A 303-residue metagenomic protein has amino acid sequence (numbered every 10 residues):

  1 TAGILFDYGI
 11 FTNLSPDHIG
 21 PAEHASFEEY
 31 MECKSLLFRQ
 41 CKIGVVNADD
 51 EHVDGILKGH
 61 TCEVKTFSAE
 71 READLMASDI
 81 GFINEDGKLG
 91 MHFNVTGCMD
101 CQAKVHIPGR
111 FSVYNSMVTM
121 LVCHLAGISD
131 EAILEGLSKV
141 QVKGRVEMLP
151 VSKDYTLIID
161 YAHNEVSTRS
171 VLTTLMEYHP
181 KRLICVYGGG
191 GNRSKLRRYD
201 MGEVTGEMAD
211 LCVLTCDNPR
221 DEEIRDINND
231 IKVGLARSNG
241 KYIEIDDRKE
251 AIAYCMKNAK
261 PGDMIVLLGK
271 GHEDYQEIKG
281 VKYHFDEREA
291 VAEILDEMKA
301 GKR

Functional and structural regions predicted by a protein language model:
T1-G59, R193: Flexible active-site lid/hinge loop adjacent to a nucleotide/diphosphate and Mg2+-phosphate binding pocket
T1-L5, E85, V204: Short glycine/proline-enriched loop/turn "hinge" motifs that connect secondary-structure elements and lie
N13-D17, A69-E72, N218, A290: Short, acidic/turn-prone active-site loops that include or flank metal/cofactor- and phosphate-binding residues
I19-G20, D54-G55, D74, E222 (+1 more regions): Glycine/Thr-rich phosphate-binding loops of Rossmann-like dinucleotide-binding domains
P21-M31, S35, K42-I43, K58-R169: Adenine nucleotide phosphate-binding catalytic loops in nucleotide-utilizing enzymes
A48-H52, A69-E70, H272: Short, polar loop motifs at secondary-structure junctions
T61, C98, L121-E131, E135 (+2 more regions): ATP-dependent carboxylate-amine ligase
